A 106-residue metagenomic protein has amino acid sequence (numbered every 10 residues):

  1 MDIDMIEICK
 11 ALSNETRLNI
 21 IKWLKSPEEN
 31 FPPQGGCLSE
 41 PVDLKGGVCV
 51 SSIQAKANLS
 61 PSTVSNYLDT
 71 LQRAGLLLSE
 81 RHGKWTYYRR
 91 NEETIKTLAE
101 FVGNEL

Functional and structural regions predicted by a protein language model:
M1-C9: Short, Lys/Arg-enriched N-terminal segment that forms or immediately precedes the first helix of a structured domain
K10, T16-S60, H82, T86-E93: N-terminal helix-turn-helix DNA-binding core of bacterial DNA-binding proteins
R17, N66-Y67: Histidine-centered divalent metal-coordination motifs
A55, N66, Q72-R73: Alpha-helical residues within the helix-turn-helix
R73, R81-H82: Short connector loops in the HATPase_c
I95-L106: Short, Lys/Arg-rich amphipathic alpha-helical interaction segments that bind nucleic acids or acidic protein surfaces
